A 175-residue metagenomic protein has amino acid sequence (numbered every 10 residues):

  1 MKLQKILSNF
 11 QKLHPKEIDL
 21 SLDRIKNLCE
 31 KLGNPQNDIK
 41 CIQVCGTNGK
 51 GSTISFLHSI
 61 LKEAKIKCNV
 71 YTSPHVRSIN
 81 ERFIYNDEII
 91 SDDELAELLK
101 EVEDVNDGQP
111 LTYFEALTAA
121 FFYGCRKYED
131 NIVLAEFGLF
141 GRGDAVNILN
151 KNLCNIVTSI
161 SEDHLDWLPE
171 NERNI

Functional and structural regions predicted by a protein language model:
M1-G46, T53, S59, E63-A64 (+1 more regions): Short functional linear segments
F10, T47, C68, L134 (+2 more regions): Residue-level signal for inorganic ion chemistry
K16, L22, C29-N37, E63-N150 (+1 more regions): ATP-dependent carboxylate-amine ligase catalytic core
Q43, I84, I156: Conserved beta-strand segments that form the floor/walls of ligand-binding pockets within enzyme and binding domains
N48, T53, F140-G143: Gly/Ser/Thr-rich beta-alpha loop segments that engage phosphate groups in nucleotides
I54-S55, P169: Conserved strand-to-helix beginnings and helix N-cap segments that scaffold or border functional pockets
C154-S161: Conserved beta-strand/loop subsegment of P-loop NTPase cores
